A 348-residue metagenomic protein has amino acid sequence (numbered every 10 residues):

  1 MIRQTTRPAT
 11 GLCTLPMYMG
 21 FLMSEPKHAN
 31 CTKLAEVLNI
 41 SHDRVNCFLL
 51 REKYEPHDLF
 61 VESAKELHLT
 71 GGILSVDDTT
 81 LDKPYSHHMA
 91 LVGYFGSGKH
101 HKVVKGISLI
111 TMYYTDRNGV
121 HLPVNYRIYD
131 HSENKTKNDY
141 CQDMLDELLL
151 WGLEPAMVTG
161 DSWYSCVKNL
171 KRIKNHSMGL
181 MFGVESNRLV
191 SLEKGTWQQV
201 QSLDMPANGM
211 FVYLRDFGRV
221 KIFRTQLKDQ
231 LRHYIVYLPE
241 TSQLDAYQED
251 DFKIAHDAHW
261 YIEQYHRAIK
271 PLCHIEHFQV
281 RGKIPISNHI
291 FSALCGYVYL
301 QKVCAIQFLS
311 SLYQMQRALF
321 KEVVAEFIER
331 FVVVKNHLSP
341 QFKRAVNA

Functional and structural regions predicted by a protein language model:
M1-R3, G11, L15, G20 (+4 more regions): Single, function-defining residue in the core of a domain
T6, G72-I73, A258: A subset of signal/propeptide-processing and intrinsically disordered low-complexity segments in secreted/extracellular
P8-A9, E36-F48: Short, basic interhelical loop/turn and adjoining N-cap of the next helix at nucleic-acid- or acidic-partner-contacting
T10-G11, M23-S24, E36-V37, S63-L67 (+1 more regions): Short secondary-structure boundary/capping segments within folded domains
T32: Residues within the helices of the helix-turn-helix
R44, F48-N118: Active-site-proximal, Lys/Arg-enriched surface segment that forms a nucleic-acid-binding/basic interface patch
